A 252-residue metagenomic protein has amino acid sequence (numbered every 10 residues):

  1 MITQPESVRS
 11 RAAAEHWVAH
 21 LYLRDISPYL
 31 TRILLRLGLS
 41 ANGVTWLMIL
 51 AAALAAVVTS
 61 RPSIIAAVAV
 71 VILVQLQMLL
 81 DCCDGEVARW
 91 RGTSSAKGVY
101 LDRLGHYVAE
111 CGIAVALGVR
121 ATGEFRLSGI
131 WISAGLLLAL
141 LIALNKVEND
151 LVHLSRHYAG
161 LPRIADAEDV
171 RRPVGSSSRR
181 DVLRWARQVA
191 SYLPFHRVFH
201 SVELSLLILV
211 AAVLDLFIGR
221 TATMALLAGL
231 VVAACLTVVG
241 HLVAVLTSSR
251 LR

Functional and structural regions predicted by a protein language model:
I2-T31, R103-R252: A feature for the membrane-embedded catalytic helix bundles of lipid/isoprenoid biosynthetic enzymes
R32-I33, E86-W90, L246: C-terminal ends of transmembrane helices
I33, L50-A53, L242: Generic, well-ordered alpha-helical scaffold segments in large soluble proteins
L34-L39: Membrane interface segments of multi-pass transport proteins and intramembrane proteases
A41-K97, A114, A222-L230: Membrane-embedded alpha-helical segments that form the functional core of polytopic membrane enzymes, especially those
A96-L104: Membrane-interface alpha-helices at helix entry/exit sites of multi-pass transporters
